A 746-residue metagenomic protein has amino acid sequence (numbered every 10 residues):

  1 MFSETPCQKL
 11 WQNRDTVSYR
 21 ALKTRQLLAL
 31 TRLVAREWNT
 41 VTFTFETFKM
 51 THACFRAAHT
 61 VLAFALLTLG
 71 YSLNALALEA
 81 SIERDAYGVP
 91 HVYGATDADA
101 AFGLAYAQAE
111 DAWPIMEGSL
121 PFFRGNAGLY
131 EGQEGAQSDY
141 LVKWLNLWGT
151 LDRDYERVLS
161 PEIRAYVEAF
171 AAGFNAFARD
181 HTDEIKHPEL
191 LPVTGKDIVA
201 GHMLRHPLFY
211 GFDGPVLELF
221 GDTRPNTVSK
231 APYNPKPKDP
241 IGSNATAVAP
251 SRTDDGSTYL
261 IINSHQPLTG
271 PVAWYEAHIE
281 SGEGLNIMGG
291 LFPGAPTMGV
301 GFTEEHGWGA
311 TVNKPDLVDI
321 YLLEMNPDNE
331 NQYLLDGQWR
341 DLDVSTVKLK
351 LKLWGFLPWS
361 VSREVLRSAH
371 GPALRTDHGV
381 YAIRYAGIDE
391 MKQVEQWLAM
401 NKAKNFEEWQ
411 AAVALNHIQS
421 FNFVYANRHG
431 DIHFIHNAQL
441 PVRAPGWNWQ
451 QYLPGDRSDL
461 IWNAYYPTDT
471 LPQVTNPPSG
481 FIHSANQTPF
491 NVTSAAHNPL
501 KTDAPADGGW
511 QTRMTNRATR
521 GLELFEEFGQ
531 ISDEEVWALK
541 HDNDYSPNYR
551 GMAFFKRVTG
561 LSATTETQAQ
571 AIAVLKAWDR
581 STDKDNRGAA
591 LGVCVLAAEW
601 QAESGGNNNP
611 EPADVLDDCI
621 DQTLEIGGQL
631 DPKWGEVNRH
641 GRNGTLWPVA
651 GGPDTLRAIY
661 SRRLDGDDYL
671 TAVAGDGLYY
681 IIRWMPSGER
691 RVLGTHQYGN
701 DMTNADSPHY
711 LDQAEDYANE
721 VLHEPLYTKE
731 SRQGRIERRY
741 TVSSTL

Functional and structural regions predicted by a protein language model:
G70-S72: N-terminal signal peptide c-region/cleavage motif recognized by signal peptidases
L78-R557, L561-T564, A577-L746: C-terminal/peripheral segments of proteins
